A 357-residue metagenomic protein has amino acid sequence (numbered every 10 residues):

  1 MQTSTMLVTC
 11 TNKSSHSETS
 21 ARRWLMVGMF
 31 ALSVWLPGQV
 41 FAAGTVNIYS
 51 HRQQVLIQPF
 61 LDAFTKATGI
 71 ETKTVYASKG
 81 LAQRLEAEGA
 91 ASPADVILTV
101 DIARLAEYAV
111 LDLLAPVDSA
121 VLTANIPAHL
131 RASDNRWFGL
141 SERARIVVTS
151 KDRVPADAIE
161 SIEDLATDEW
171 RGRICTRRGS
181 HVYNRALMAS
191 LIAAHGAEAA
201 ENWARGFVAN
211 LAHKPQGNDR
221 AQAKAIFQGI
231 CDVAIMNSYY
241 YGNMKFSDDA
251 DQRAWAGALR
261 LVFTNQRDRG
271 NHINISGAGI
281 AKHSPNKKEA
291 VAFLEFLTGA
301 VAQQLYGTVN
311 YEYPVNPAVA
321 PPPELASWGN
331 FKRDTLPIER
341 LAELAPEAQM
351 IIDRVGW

Functional and structural regions predicted by a protein language model:
A42-A106, W357: Early extracytoplasmic/lumenal segment of secretory-pathway proteins
Y49-R52, S133-D134, T149-K151, D157 (+3 more regions): Short beta-strand->loop
S92-I97, A115-T149, E163, R173-C175: A structural signal for short loop-to-beta-strand junctions that line the ligand-binding cleft of periplasmic/secreted
I146-R153, I273-N286, L305-T308: A bilobed periplasmic-binding-protein/Venus flytrap-type ligand-binding module shared by bacterial periplasmic
D152-E160, I192-E201, S284-A290: Short helix-loop capping/hinge motifs at secondary-structure junctions, enriched in acidic/polar residues
G172-G179, F296-V319: Periplasmic-binding protein-like
A186, S190-F263: Ligand-binding pocket segment of bilobal, Venus flytrap-like solute-binding proteins
A200, Y311-W357: An extracytoplasmic/periplasmic, membrane-proximal ligand-sensing/linker region
